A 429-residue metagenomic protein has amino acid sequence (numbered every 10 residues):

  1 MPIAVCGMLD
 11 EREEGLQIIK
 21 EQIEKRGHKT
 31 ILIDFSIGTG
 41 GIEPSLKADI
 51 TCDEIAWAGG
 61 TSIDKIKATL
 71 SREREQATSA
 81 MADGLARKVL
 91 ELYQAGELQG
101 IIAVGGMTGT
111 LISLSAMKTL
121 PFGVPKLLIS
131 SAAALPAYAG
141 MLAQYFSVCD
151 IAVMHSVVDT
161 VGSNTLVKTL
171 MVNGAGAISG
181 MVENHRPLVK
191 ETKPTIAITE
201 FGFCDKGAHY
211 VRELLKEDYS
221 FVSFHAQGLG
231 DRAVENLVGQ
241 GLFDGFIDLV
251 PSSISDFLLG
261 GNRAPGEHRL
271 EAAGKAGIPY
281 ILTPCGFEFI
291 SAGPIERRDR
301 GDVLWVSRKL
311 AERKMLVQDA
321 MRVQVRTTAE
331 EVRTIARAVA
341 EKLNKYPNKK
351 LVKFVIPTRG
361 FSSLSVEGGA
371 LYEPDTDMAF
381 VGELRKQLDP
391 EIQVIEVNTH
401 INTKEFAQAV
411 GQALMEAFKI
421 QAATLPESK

Functional and structural regions predicted by a protein language model:
M1-G41, G100, T110-T119, G123-L128: N-terminal phosphate-binding or glycine-rich loops at protein starts, especially the Walker A/P-loop of NTPases
P2-A4, E11-I31, G261-K429: C-terminal non-catalytic interaction/assembly regions of soluble proteins
M8-E14, Q99, A103-S113, A133-A134 (+6 more regions): Gly/Ser/Thr-rich loops at beta-strand to alpha-helix junctions that form or flank small-molecule/cofactor-binding
R12-R26, I31, T39-I50, K193-Q240: Glycine-rich phosphate/diphosphate-binding loop of Rossmann-like nucleotide-binding domains
P44-A95: Phosphate/nucleotide-donor binding subsite
K67-E73, A137-F203, T334, E341 (+1 more regions): Cap/lid and interdomain-hinge subdomains that line or gate substrate/regulatory clefts in soluble alpha/beta enzymes
G100-A103, I112-A143, A152-H155, V222-A226 (+1 more regions): Short, acidic/small-residue loops that bind anionic groups at enzyme active sites
A103-F122, A208-R212, R269, V366-E373 (+1 more regions): Short Gly/Thr/Asp-enriched flexible loops that form oxyanion-binding sites at enzyme active sites
